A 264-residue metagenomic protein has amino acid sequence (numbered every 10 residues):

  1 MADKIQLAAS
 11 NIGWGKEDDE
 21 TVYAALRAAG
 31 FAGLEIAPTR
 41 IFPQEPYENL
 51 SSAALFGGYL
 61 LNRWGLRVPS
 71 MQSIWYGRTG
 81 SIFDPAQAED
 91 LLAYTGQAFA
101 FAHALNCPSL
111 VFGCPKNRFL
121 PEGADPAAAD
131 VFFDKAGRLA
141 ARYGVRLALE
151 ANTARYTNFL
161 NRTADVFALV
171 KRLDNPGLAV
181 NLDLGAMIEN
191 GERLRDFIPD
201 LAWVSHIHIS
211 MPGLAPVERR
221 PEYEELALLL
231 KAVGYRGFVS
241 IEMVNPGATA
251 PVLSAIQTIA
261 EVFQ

Functional and structural regions predicted by a protein language model:
M1-N11, K16-G30, N62, L91-L92 (+2 more regions): Histidine-acidic metal/acid-base catalytic patches
M1-S10, L26-Y47, A136-L139: Short N-terminal signal/transit or membrane-insertion segments and the immediately adjacent low-complexity/disordered
G13, P38-R40, I74-G77, K116-R118 (+4 more regions): Active-site-proximal loop/turn and secondary-structure-junction residues that shape catalytic pockets, frequently
E20-T21, G80-A179: Active-site acidic/histidine proton-transfer and metal-coordination neighborhood in alpha/beta enzyme cores
A32, I36-A127, I241-P246: Structural motif corresponding to the early beta-alpha repeats
Q44-P46, L120-E122, R155-N158, L214-E218: A generic structural signal for short coil/turn motifs at secondary-structure boundaries
L50-W64, V131-R142, D196-F197, E225-L230: Catalytic-core regions built around general acid/base machinery
